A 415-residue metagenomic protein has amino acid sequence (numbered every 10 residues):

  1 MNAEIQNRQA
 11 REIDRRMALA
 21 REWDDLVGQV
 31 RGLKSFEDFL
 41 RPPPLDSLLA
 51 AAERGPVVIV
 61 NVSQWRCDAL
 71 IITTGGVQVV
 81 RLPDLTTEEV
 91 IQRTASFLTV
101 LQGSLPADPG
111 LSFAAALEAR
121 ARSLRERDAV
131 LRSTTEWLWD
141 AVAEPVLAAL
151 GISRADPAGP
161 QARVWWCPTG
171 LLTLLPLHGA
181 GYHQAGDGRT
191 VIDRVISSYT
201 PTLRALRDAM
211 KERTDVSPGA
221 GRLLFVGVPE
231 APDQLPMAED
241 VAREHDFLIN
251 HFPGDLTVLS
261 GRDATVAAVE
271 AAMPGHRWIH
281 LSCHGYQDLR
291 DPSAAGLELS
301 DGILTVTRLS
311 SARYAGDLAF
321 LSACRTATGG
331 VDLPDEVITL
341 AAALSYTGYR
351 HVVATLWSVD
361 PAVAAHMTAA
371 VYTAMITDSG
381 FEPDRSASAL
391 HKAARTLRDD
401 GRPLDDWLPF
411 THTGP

Functional and structural regions predicted by a protein language model:
E4-L26, E118-W139: Intrinsically disordered, low-complexity acidic Ser/Thr-rich regulatory segments
R15-P42, I249: Amphipathic alpha-helical
P43-P415: Catalytic cores of enzymes
